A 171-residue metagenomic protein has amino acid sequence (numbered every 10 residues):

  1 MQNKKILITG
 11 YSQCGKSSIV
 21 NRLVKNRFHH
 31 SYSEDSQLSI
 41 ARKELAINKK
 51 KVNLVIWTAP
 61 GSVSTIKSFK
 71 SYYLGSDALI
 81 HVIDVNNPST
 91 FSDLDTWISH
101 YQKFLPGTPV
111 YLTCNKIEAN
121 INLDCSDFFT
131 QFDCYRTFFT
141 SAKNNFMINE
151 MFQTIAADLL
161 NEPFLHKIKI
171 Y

Functional and structural regions predicted by a protein language model:
M1-Y171: TRAFAC-class small GTPase G-domain
